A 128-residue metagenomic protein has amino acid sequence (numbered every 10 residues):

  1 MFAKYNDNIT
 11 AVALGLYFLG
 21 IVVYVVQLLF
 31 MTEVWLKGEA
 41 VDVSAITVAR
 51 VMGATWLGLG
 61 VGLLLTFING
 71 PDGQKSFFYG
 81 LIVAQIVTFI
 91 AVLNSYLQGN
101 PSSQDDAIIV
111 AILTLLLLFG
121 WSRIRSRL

Functional and structural regions predicted by a protein language model:
M1-Y5: Short, Lys/Arg-rich, polar N-terminal cytosolic tail immediately upstream of the first transmembrane signal-anchor
N6-G20, D72-S76, D106-L117: Alpha-helical transmembrane segments of integral membrane proteins, especially early/N-terminal helices
N6-T47: Membrane-helix boundary elements
L19, V23-V25, A45-F67, G80-V87: Core segments of alpha-helical transmembrane spans in multipass integral membrane proteins
F30-V34, G60-N69, I90-S95: Membrane-helix exit/interface motif
G38-I46, N100-V110: Non-cytosolic membrane-interface motifs at loop->transmembrane helix junctions
I68-D72, F89-A107, R123-L128: Membrane-helix boundary connector in multi-pass membrane proteins
F77-L93, A111-L117: Hydrophobic alpha-helical membrane segments
